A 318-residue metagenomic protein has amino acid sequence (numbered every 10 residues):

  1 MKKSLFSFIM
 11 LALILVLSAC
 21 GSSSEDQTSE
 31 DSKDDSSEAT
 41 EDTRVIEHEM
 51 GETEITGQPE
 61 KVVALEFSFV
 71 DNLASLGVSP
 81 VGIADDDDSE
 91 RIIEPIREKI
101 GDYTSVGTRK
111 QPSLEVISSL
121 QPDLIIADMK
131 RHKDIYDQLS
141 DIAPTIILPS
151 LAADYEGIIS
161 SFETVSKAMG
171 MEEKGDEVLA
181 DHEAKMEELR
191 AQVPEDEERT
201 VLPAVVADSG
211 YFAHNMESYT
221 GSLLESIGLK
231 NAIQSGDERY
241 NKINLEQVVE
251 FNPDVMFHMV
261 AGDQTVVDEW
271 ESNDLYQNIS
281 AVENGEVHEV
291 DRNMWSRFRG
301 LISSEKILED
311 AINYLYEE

Functional and structural regions predicted by a protein language model:
K2-F8, C20-S68, E173-V201, V266 (+1 more regions): Bacterial Sec-exported substrate-binding components of ABC uptake systems
L15-A19: C-terminal motif of bacterial Sec signal peptides marking the signal peptidase cleavage site
H48-M50, V106-E115, G236-L245: Short helix-initiation/N-cap motifs at beta->coil->alpha
F67-V116: A short, structured surface patch at a secondary-structure boundary
D86-I93, F212-N241: Alpha-helical, coiled-coil/dimerization segments enriched in small aliphatic residues
Q121-A127, P144, V248, N252-M256: Proline-aspartate-enriched helix->loop->beta-strand connector
D134-V206, M294-E318: Extracytoplasmic substrate-binding proteins
D254-E318: Structured C-terminal subdomain patch of bacterial secreted/periplasmic proteins
